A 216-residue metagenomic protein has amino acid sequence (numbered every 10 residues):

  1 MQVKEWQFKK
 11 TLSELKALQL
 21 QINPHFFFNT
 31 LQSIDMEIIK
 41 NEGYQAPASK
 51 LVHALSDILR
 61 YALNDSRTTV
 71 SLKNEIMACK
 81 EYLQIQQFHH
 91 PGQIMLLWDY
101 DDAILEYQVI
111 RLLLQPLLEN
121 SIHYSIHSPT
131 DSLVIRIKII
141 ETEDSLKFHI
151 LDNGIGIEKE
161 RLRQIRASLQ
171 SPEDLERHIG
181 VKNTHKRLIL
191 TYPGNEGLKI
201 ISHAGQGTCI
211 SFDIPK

Functional and structural regions predicted by a protein language model:
M1-K199, C209: Two-component histidine phosphotransfer core
T208-K216: Short C-terminal beta-strand
